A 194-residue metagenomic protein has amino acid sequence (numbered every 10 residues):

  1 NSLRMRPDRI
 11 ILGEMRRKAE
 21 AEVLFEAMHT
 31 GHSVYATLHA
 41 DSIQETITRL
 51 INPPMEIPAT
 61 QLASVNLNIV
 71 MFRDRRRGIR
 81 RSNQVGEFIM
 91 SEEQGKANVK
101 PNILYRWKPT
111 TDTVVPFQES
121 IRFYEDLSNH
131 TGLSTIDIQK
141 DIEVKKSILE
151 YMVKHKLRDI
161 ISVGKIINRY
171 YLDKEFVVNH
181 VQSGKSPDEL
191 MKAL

Functional and structural regions predicted by a protein language model:
N1-D74: Switch/coupling sub-region of P-loop NTPases
F25, Y35, F72, F88 (+4 more regions): Phenylalanine-focused residue identity feature
H29-H32, H39, H130, H155 (+1 more regions): Histidine (H) residue identity feature
H29-T30, R75-R81, E175-S183: Short, charged low-complexity intrinsically disordered segments located at boundaries of structured domains
H39, L62, I79-V85, G164: Composition- and surface-driven signal marking solvent-exposed, interaction-prone regions in large proteins
E56-P58, S134, R158: Short coil/loop linkers at secondary-structure junctions
L67-V153: Conserved P-loop NTPase
E143-L194: Terminal-proximal interaction/regulatory segments of ATP-powered molecular machines
